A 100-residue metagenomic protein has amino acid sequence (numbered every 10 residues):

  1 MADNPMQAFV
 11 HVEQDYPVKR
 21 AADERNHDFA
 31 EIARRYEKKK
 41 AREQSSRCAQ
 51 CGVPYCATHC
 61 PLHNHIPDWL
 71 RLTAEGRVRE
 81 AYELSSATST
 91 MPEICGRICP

Functional and structural regions predicted by a protein language model:
M1-P100: Ferredoxin-type iron-sulfur electron-transfer modules and their immediate structural context
